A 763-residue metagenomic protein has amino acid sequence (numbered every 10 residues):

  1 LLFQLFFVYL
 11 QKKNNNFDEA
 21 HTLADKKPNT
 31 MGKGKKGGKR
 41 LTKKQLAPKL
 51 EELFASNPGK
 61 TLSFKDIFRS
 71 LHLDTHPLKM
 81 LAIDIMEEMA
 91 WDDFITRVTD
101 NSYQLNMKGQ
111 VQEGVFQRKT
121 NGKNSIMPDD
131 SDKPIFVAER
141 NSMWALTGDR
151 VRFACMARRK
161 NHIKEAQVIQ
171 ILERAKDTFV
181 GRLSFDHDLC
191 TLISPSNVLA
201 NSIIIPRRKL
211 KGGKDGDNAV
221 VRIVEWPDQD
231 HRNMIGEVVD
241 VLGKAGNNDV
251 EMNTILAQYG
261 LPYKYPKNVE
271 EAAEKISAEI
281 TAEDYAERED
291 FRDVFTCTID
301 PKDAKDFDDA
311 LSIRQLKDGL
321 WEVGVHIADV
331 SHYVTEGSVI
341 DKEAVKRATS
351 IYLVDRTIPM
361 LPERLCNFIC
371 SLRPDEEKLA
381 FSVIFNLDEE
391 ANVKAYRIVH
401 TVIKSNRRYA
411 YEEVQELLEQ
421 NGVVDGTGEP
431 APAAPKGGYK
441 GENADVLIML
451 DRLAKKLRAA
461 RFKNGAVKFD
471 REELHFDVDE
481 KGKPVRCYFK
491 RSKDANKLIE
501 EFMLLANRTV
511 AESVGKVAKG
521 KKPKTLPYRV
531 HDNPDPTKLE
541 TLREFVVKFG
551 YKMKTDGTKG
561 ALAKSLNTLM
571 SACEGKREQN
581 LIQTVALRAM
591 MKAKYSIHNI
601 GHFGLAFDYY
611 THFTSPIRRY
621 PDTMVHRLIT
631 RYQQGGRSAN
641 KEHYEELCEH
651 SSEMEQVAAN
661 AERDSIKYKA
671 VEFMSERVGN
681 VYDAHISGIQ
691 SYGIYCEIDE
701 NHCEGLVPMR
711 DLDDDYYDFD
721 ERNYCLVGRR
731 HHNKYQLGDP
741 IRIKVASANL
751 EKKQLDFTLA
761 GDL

Functional and structural regions predicted by a protein language model:
F6-V8, F17-G324, S331-E377, R408 (+5 more regions): Charge-lined substrate channels and their catalytic hotspots, especially those that engage the 3′ end of RNA
K12-N14: Polybasic, lysine-rich low-complexity intrinsically disordered segments
R69, V220, E225-P227, K244 (+6 more regions): Electropositive polyanion-binding surfaces
K133-A138, L199-I205, H702-F719: A short macromolecule-binding patch
